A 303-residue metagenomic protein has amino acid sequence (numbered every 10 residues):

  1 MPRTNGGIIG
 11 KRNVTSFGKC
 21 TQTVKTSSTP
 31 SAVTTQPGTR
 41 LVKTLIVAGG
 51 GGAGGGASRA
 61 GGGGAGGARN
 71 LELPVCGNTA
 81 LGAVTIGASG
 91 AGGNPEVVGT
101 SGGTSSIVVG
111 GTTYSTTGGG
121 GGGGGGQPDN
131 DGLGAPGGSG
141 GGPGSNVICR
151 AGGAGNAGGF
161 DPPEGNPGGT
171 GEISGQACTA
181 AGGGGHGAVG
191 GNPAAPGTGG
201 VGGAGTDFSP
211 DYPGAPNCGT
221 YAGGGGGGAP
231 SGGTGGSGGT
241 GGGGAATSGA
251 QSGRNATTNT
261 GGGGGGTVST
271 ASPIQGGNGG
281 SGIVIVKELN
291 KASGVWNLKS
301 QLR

Functional and structural regions predicted by a protein language model:
P2-G18, Q22-T26, Q36-K299: Low-complexity, glycine/proline-biased repetitive segments and flexible coils/loops
T26-P30, L302-R303: Short, solvent-exposed loop/edge segments of extracellular or virion-exposed proteins
